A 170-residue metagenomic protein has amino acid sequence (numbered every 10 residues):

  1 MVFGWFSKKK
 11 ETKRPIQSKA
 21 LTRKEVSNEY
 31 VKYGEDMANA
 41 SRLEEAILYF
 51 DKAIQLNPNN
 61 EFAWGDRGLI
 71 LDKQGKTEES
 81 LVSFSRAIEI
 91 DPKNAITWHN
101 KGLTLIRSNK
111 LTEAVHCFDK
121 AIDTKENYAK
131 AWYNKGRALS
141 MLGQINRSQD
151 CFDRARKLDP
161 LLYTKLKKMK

Functional and structural regions predicted by a protein language model:
V2-K19, M141, I145-K170: Terminal, low-structured helical/coil segments at or just beyond the last alpha-helical repeat
K10-P15, A40-Y49, K73-R86, R107-K120 (+1 more regions): Structural signature of tandem alpha-helical TPR/SEL1-like repeats, specifically the intra-repeat loop/turn
K19-F62, K73: Alpha-helical segment of the N-proximal tetratricopeptide repeat
N28-N39, F62-K73, I96-R107, K130-R137 (+1 more regions): Conserved alpha-helical positions within TPR/SEL1-like repeat arrays
Y33, D51, R67-G68, S85 (+3 more regions): Polar/charged low-complexity regions in secreted precursors and cytosolic/nuclear IDRs
